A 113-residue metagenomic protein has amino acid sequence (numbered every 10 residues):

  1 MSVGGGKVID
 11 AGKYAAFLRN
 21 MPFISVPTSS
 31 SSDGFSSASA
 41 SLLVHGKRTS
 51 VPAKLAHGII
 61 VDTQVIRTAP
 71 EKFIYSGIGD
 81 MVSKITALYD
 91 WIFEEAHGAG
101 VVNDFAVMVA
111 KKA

Functional and structural regions predicted by a protein language model:
M1-I24: N-terminal small/polar loop signature for handling phosphorylated ligands or for N-terminal nucleophile
F17-A113: A glycine/threonine-rich phosphate-anchoring loop and its flanking beta-alpha core in nucleotide/phosphate-binding
